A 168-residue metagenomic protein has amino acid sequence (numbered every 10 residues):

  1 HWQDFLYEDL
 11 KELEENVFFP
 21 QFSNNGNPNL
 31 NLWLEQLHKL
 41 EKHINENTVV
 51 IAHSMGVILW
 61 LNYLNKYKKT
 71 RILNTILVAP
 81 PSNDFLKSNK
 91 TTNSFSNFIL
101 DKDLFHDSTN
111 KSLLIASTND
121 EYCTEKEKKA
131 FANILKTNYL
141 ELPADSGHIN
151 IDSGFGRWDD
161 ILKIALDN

Functional and structural regions predicted by a protein language model:
H1-E46: Active-site catalytic motif of lipid deacylating hydrolases and related acyltransferases
E15-F18, N133-N150: Catalytic histidine neighborhood in serine/cysteine hydrolases with alpha/beta-hydrolase-type architecture
F22-N25, T75-F85: Active-site nucleophile loop of the alpha/beta-hydrolase fold
P28-N29, D145-W158: Catalytic histidine-centered segment of alpha/beta-hydrolase-like enzymes
V49-I51, T75: Conserved alpha/beta-hydrolase fold motif
I51-L61: Gly/Ala-rich beta-loop-alpha elbow adjacent to hydrolase catalytic centers
D84, T118-C123: Acidic catalytic loop of the alpha/beta-hydrolase fold
S108, L113-A116, D120: Short beta-strand/loop motif that positions the catalytic acidic residue of the alpha/beta-hydrolase fold
